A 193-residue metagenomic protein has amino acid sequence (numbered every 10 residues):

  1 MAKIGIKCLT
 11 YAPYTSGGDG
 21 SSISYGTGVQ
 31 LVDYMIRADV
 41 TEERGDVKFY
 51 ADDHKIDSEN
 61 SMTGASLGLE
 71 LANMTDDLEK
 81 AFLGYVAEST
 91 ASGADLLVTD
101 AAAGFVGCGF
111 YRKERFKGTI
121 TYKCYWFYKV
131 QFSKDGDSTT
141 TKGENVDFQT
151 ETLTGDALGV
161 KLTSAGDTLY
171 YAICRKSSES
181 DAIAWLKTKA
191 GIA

Functional and structural regions predicted by a protein language model:
M1-K80, Q131-D147: Solvent-exposed edge beta-strands and adjacent loop segments that serve as assembly or binding interfaces
I4, S16-D19, Y25-T27, R44 (+6 more regions): Feature targets compositionally biased, intrinsically disordered low-complexity regions with long contiguous runs
P13-S16, G84-V86, K161-L162: Short regulatory "switch" loops immediately downstream of catalytic or recognition motifs within protein catalytic
S22-V29, Y122-V130, A172-R175: Short amphipathic beta-strand/extended segments with alternating polar/hydrophobic composition
D57-Y125: Structured, beta-strand-rich domain cores that present glycine/charged loop surfaces used to bind extended ligands
G84-E88, F127, K142-E144, Q149: General N-terminal targeting signals
F132-A193: Mixed-charge, glycine-accented linear interaction segment located at domain edges/termini
